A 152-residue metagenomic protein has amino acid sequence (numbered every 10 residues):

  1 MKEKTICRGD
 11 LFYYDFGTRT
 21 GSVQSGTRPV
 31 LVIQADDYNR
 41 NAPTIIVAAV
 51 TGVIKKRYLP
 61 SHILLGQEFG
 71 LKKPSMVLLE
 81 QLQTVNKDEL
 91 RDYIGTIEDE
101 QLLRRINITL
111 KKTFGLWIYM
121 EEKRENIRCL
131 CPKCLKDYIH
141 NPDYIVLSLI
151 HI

Functional and structural regions predicted by a protein language model:
K4, F69-I127, V146-L149: C-terminal terminal-subdomain/extension
G17-G21: Short, charged beta-turn/beta-strand-edge "cap" motif at the junction between a beta-strand and an adjacent loop
V23-T27, V32-Q67: Compact nucleic-acid interaction/catalytic patches
P132-K133: Short, cysteine/histidine-rich loop/knuckle motifs that typically chelate Zn2+
Y138: Cys/His-rich microdomains that often coordinate metals
N141-Y144: Short Cys/His-rich "knuckle" micro-motifs
